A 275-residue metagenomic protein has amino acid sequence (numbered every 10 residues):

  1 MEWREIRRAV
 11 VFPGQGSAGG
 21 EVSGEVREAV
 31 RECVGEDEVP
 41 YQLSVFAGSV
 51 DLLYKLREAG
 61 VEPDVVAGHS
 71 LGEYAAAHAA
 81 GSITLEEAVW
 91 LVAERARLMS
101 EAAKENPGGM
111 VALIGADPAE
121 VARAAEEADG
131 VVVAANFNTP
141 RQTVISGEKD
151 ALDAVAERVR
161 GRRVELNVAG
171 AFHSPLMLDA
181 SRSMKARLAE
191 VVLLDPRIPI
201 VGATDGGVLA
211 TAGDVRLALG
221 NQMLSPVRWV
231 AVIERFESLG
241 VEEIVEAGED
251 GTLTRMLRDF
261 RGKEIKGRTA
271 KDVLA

Functional and structural regions predicted by a protein language model:
E2-A67, I145: Helix-rich "cap/lid" substructures immediately adjacent to catalytic or cofactor-binding pockets
R7, E21, V50-E62, V66 (+1 more regions): Flexible, low-complexity segments
G14, S49, G72, L113 (+5 more regions): Conserved small-residue
Q15, A80-L224: Alpha/beta catalytic cores of group-transfer enzymes, especially the acyltransferase/condensing modules of polyketide
V22-G24, A79-A80, A156-E157, M256-D259: Short amphipathic alpha-helical segments
R27-E28, E127, R160, T254 (+1 more regions): Short, solvent-exposed amphipathic alpha-helical segments in soluble enzyme and RNA/protein-processing domains
Q42-A112: Gly/Ser-rich oxyanion-binding loop with an adjacent helix/lid that shapes the negatively charged ligand pocket
